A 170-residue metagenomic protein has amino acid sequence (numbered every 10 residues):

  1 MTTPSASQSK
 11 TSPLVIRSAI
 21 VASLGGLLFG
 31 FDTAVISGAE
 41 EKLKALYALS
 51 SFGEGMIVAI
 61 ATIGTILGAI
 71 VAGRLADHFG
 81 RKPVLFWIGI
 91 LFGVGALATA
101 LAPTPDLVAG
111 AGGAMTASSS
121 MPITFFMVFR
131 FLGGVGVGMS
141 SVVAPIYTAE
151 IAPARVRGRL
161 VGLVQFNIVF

Functional and structural regions predicted by a protein language model:
M1-F170: Transmembrane-helix signature of 12-pass secondary carriers
